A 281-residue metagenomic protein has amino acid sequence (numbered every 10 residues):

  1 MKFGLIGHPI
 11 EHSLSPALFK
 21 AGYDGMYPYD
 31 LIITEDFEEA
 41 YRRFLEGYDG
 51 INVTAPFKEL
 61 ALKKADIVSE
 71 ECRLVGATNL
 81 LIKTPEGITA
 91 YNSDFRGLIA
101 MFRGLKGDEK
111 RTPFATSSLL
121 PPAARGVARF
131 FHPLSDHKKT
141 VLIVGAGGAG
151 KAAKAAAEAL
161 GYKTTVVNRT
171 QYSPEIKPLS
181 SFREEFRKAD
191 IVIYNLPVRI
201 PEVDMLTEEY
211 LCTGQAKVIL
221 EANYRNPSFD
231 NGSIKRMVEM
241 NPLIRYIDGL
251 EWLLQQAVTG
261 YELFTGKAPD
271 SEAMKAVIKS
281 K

Functional and structural regions predicted by a protein language model:
K2-K106, G232: Phosphate/diphosphate ligand-binding glycine-rich loop within oxidoreductases
G4, L142-V144: Conserved beta-strand elements of the Class I
H8, A146-G147: Glycine-rich Rossmann-fold phosphate-binding loop(s) that bind the pyrophosphate of adenine dinucleotide cofactors
I33, G107, D136, A222-K281: Adenosine-phosphate binding glycine-rich loop
G107-H137, E239-M240: Intrinsic disorder/low-complexity segments
G150-K151: N-terminal Rossmann-fold NAD(P) dinucleotide-binding loop
L160-K177: NAD(P)-binding Rossmann-fold cofactor-contacting core
P174-I247, E251: Rossmann-like adenosine-cofactor binding region
